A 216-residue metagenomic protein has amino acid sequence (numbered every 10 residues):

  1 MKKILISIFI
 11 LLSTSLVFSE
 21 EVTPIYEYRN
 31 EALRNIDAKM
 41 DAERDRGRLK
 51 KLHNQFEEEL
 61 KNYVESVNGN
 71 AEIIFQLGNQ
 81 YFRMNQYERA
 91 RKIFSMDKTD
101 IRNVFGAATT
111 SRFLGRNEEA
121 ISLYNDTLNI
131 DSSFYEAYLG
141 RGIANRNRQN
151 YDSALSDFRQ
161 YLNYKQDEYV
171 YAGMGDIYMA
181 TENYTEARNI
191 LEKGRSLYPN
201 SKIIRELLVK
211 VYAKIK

Functional and structural regions predicted by a protein language model:
V17-E72: N-terminal leader/linker segments that initiate helical-solenoid repeat arrays
N68, K98, S132, K165-Q166 (+1 more regions): Short coil turns that delineate tetratricopeptide repeat
N79, T109-R112, I143, D176 (+1 more regions): Residue-level recognition of tetratricopeptide repeat
R83, F113-L114, N147-R148, A180-T181 (+1 more regions): Register position in tetratricopeptide repeats
